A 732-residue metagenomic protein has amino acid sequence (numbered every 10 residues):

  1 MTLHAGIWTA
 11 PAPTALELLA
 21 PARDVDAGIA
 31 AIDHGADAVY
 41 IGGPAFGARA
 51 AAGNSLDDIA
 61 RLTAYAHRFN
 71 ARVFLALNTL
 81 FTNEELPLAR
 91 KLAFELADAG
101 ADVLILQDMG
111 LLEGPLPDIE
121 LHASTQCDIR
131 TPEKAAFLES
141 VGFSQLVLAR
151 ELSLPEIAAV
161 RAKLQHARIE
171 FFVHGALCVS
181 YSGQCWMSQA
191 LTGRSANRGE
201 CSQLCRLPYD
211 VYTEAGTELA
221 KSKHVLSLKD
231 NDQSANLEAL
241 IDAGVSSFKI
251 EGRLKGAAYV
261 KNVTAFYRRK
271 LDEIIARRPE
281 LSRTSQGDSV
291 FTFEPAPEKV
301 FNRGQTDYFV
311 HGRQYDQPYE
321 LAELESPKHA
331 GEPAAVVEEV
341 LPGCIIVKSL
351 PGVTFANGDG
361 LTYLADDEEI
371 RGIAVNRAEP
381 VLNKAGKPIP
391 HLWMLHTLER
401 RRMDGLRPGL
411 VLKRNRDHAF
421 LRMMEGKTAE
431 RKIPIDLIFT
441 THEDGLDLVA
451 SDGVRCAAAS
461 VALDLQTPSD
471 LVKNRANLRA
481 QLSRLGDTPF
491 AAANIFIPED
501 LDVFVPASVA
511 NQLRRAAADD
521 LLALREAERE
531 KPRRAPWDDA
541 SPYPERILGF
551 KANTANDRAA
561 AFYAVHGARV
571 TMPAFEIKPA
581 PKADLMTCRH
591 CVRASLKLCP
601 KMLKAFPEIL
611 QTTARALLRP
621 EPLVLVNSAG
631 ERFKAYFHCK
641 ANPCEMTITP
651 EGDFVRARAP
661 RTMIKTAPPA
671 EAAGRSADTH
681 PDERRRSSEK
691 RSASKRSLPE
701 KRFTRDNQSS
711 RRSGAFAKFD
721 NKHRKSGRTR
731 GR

Functional and structural regions predicted by a protein language model:
T2-D33, A38-I41, A45-A48, L62-T63 (+7 more regions): Surface-exposed amphipathic alpha-helical tracts and adjacent flexible/coil segments at the periphery of soluble enzymes
A51-A60: Aromatic- and glycine-enriched glycan-recognition loops and surfaces that form the carbohydrate-binding subsites
G100: An amphipathic, hydrophobic-aromatic interaction surface with interspersed Lys/Arg that forms lipid/phosphate-bearing
Q107-L111: Short, polar loop motifs at secondary-structure junctions
L112-P117: Short active-site loop/helix that positions an aromatic residue
R130-K134: Short, glycine/polar-rich helix-capping loops at beta-to-alpha or helix-loop-helix junctions that flank or form
R696, R702, S709: Cationic, low-complexity basic patches in intrinsically disordered or flexible, solvent-exposed regions
